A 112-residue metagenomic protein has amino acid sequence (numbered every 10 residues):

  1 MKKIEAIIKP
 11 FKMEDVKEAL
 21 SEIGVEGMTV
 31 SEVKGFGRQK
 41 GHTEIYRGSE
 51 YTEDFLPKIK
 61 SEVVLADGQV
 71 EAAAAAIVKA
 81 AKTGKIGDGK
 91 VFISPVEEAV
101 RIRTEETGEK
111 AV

Functional and structural regions predicted by a protein language model:
M1-V112: Positively charged, small/polar-rich N-terminal and surface patches that mediate targeting and assembly and bind
